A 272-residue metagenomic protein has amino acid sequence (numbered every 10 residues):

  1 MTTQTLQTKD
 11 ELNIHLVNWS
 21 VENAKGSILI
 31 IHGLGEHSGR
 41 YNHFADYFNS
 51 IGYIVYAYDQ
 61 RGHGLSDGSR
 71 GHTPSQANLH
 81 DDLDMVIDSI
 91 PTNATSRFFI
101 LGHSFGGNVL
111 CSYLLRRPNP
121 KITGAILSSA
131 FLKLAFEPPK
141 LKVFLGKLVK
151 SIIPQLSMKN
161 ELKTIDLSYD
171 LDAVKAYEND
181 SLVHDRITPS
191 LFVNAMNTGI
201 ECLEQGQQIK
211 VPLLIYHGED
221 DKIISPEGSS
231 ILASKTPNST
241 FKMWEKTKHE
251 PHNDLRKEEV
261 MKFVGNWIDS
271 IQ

Functional and structural regions predicted by a protein language model:
M1-V21: N-terminal cap/lid segment of alpha/beta-hydrolase-fold proteins
G33-E36, E219: Active-site glycine-rich loops that stabilize anionic/oxyanionic intermediates across multiple enzyme folds
G35-H37, G64-A94: Catalytic nucleophile-loop/oxyanion-hole region of alpha/beta-hydrolase and closely related hydrolase-like folds
R40, A45-S69: Conserved alpha/beta-hydrolase
S96-F99, S104-L127, K133: Conserved hydrolase catalytic core segment
I209, I215-H217, D221: Short beta-strand/loop motif that positions the catalytic acidic residue of the alpha/beta-hydrolase fold
V211, S225-S234: Short alpha-helix in the alpha/beta-hydrolase fold that links the catalytic acid
T240-Q272: Catalytic active-site module of serine/aspartate enzymes centered on a nucleophile-bearing elbow/loop
